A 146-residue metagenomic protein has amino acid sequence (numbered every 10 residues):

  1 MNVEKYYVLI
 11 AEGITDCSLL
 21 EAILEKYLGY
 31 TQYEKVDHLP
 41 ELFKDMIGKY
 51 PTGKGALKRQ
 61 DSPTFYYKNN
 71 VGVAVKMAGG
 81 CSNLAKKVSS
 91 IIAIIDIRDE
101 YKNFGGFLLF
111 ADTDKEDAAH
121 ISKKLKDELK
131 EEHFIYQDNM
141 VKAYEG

Functional and structural regions predicted by a protein language model:
M1-G146: Acidic, divalent-metal-binding catalytic cores of TOPRIM and closely related two-metal-ion phosphodiester/pyrophosphate
